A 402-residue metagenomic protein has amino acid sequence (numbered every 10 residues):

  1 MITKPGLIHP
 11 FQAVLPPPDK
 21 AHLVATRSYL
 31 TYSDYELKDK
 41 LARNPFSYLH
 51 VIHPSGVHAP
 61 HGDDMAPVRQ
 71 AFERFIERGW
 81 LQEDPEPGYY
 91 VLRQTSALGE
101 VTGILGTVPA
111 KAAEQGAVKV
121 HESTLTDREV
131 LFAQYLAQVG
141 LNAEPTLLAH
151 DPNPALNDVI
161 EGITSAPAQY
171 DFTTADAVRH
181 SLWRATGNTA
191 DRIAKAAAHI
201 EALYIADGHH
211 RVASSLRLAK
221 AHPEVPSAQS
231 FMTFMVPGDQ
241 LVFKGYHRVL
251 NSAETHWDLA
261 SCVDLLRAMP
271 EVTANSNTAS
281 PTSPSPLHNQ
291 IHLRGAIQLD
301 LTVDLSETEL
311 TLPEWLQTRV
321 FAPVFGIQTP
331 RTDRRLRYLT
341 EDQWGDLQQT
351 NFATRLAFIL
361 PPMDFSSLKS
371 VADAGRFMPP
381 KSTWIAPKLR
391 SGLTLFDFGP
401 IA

Functional and structural regions predicted by a protein language model:
M1-A402: Surface-exposed, charge/polar-rich loops and edge strands
